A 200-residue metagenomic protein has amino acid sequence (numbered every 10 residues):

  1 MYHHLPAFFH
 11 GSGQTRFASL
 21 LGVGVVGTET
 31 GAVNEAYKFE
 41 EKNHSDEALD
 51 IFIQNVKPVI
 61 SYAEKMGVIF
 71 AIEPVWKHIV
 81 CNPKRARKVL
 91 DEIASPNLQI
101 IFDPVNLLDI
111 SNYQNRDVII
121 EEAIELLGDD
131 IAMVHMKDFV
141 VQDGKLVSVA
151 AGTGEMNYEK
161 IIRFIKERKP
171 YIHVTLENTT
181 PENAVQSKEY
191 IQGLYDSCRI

Functional and structural regions predicted by a protein language model:
Y2-I100: Active-site acidic/histidine proton-transfer and metal-coordination neighborhood in alpha/beta enzyme cores
S12, S19, P83-I200: Histidine-acidic metal/acid-base catalytic patches
